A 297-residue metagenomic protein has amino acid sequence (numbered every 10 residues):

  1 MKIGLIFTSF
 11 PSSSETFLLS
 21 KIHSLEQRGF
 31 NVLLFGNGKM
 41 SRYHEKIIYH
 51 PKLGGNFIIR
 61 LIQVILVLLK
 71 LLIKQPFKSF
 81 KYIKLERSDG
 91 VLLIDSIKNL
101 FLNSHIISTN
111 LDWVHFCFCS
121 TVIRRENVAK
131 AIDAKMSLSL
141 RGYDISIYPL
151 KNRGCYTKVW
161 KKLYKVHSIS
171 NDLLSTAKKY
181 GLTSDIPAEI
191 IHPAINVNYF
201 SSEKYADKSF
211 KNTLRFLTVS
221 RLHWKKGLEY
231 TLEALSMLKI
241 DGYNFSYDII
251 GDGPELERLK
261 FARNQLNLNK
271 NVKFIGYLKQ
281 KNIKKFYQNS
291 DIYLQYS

Functional and structural regions predicted by a protein language model:
M1-G55, T109, A134, Q288: N-terminal subdomain of nucleotide-sugar transferases
S9-F10, V219-W224, G253, L278: Short donor-sugar binding/catalytic loops of nucleotide-sugar-dependent glycosyltransferases, especially enzymes
G36, L138-R141, R153-S202: Donor nucleotide-sugar binding/catalytic pocket of nucleotide-sugar-dependent glycosyltransferases
L100-T109, A131, K135, Y143-V166: Membrane-proximal helix-turn-helix segments that form the acceptor-binding/catalytic region of lipid-linked
F116-V122: Short His-centered aromatic/hydrophobic patch
H167, K204-K226, L232-M237, D248 (+1 more regions): Conserved donor-binding/catalytic core segment of Leloir-type glycosyltransferases
K260-K281: Nucleotide-activated donor-binding/catalytic signature segment of Leloir-type glycosyltransferases, i.e., the conserved
Y277-L278, K285-S290: Short alpha-helical donor nucleotide-sugar binding micro-motif in glycosyltransferases
